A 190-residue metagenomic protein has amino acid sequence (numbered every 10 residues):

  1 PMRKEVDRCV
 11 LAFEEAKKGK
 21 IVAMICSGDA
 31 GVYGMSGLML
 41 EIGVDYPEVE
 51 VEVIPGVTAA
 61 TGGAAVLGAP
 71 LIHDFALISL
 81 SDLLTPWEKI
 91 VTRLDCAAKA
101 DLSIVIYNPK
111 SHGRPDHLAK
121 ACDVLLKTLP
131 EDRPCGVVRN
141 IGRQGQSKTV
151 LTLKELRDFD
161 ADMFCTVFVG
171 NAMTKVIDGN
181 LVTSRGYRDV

Functional and structural regions predicted by a protein language model:
P1, V53, A76-S79, I106 (+2 more regions): Structural signal for conserved beta-strand scaffold positions within catalytic alpha/beta enzyme cores
P1-R8, V57, L77-L84, Y187-R188: Short, acidic/turn-prone active-site loops that include or flank metal/cofactor- and phosphate-binding residues
P1-V51, G62: Class I S-adenosyl-L-methionine
R3-D7, A30, G34, T58 (+4 more regions): Conserved active-site and cofactor/substrate-binding residues in soluble primary-metabolism enzymes
F13, A65-L67, V91-D95, V124-L126 (+1 more regions): A generic local secondary-structure boundary/capping motif
I21-V22, K99-V190: A contiguous loop/helix-start segment that scaffolds small-molecule binding in enzyme catalytic cores
S27, L80-D82, N108, N140: Cofactor-binding loop segments of dinucleotide-utilizing enzymes, especially the Rossmann-like FAD- and NAD(P)+-binding
V32-S103: Class I SAM-dependent methyltransferase SAM-binding "motif I" and its flanking Rossmann-like core
